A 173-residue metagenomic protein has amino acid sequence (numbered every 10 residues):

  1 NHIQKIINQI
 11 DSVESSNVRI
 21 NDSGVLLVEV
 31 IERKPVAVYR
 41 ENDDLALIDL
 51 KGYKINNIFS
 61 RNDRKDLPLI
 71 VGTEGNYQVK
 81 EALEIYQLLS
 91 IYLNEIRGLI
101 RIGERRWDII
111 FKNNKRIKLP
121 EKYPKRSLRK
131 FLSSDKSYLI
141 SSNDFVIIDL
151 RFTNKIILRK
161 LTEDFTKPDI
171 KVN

Functional and structural regions predicted by a protein language model:
N1-N173: Charged, solvent-exposed interaction patches on well-folded alpha/beta domains that mediate macromolecular contacts
